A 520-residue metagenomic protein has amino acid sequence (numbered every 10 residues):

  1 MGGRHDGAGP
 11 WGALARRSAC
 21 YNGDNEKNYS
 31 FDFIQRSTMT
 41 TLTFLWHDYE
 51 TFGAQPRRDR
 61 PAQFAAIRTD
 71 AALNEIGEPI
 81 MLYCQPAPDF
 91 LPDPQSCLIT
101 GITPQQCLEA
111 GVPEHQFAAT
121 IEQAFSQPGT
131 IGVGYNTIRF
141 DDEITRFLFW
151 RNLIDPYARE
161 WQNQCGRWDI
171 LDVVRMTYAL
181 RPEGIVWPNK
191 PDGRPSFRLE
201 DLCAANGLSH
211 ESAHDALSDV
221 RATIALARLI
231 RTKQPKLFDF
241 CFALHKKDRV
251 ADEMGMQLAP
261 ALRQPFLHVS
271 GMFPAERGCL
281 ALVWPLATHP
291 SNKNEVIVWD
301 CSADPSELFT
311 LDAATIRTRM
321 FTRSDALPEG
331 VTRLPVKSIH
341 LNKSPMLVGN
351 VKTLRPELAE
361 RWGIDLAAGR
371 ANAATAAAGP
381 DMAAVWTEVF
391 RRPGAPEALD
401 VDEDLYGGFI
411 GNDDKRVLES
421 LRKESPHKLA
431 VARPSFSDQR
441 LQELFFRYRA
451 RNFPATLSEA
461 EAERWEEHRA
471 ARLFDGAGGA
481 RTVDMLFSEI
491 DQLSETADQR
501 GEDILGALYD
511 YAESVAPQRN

Functional and structural regions predicted by a protein language model:
H5-D6, N22-N25: Acidic/polar hotspots within intrinsically disordered regions
Y21, Y29-G77: Entry/capping segment at the start of metal-dependent catalytic domains with acidic active-site entry clusters
D59-F64, R68-T69, N74-T100, Q123-P235 (+5 more regions): Metal-dependent phosphoesterase core characteristic of DEDDh/y 3'-5' exonuclease domains
T100-F117, A124: Metal-dependent phosphoesterase signature
A243-A326: Acidic catalytic cores of enzymes that act on phosphate-bearing nucleotides/polynucleotides
E307-R519: Non-catalytic terminal regions of proteins
